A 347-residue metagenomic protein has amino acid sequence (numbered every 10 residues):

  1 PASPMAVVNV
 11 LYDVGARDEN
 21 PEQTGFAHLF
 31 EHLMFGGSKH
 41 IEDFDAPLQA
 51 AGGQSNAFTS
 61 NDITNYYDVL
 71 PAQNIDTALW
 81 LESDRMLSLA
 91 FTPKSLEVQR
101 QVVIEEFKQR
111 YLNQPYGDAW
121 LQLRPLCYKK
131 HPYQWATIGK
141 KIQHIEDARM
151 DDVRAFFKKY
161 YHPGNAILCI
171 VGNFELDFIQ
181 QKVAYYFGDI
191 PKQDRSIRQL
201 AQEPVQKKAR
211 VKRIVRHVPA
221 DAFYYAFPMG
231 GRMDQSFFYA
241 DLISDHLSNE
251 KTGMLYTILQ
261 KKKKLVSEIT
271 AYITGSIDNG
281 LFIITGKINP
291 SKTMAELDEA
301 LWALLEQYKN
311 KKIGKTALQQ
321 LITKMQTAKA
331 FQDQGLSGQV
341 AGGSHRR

Functional and structural regions predicted by a protein language model:
S3-E19, G25-A27, E42-M86, D118-Q143 (+3 more regions): M16 family metallopeptidases and their MPP-like homologs
T24-S38: Active-site SXXK
A78-E82, E97, E106: Divalent-metal coordination cores built from histidine and acidic residues
K129-K130, Q134, H162-P163, I167-G231 (+1 more regions): An aromatic/glycine/proline-enriched structural segment found at the starts of mature extracellular/organellar domains
